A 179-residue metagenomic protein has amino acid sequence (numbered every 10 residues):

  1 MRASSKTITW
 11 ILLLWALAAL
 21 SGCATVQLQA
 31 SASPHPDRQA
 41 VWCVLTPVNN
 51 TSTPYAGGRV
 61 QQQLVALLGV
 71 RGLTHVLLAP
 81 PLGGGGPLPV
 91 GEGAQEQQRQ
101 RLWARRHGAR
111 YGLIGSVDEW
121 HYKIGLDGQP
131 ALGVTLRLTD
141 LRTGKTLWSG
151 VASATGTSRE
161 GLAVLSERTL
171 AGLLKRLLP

Functional and structural regions predicted by a protein language model:
M1-L12: Bacterial N-terminal signal peptides that target proteins for export
K6, A16, V48, G72 (+2 more regions): Generic secondary-structure microfeatures
W10-G22: Bacterial N-terminal signal peptides
C23-A40, Q61, V70, W103-H107 (+3 more regions): C-terminal/domain-edge helix-coil "capping" segments
R38-V41, T46, T51-H107, K145 (+2 more regions): N-terminal segment of the mature soluble domain
V41-T46, G112-S116, G133-R137, S149-V151: Soluble periplasmic/extracytoplasmic beta-strand elements of cell-envelope proteins
N49-S52, L82-G85, D118-K123, A154-T157: Solvent-exposed loop/turn segments at secondary-structure junctions within structured extracellular/periplasmic domains
